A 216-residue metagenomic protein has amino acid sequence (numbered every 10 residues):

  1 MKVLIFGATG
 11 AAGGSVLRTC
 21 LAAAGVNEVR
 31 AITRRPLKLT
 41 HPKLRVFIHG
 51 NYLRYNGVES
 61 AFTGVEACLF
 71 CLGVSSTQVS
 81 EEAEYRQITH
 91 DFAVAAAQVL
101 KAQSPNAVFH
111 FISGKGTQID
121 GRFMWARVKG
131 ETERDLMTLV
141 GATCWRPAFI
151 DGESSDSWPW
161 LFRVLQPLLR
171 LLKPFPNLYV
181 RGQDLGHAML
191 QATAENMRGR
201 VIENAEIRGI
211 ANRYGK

Functional and structural regions predicted by a protein language model:
K2-G25: N-terminal Rossmann NAD(P)H-binding glycine-rich loop of SDR-like oxidoreductase domains
V3-L4, K38, R45-A95, V99-A102: NAD(P)H-binding glycine-rich loop region in Rossmannoid oxidoreductase-like domains and their noncatalytic homologs
A22, N27, P42, Q118-G215: Oxidoreductase cofactor-interface core, primarily capturing Rossmann-like NAD(P)-dependent enzymes
A23, R35, V74, V79-R127 (+2 more regions): Conserved Rossmann-fold NAD(P)-dependent oxidoreductase catalytic core, especially the SDR/UDP-sugar
A31-K38: Short, polar loop motifs at secondary-structure junctions
